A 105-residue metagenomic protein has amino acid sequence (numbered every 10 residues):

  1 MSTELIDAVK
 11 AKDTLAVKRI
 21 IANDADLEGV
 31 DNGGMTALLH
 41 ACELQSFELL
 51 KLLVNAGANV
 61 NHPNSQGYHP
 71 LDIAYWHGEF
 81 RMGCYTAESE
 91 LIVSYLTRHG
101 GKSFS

Functional and structural regions predicted by a protein language model:
A16, E48-L49, M82, E88-I92: Conserved ankyrin/ankyrin-like repeat signature
